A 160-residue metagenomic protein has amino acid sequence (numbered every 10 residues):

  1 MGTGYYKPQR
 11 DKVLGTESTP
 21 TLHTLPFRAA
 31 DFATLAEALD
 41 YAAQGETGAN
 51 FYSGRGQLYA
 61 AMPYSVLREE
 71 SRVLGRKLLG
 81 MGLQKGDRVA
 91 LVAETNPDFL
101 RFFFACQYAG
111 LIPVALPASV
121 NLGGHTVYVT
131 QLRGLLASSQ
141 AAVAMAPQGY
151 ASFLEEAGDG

Functional and structural regions predicted by a protein language model:
M1-P8: Intrinsically disordered, low-structural-confidence terminal and linker regions
D11, E17-P20, E37-P63: AMP-dependent adenylate-forming
A43, Q107, A137: Anion (oxyanion) recognition and catalysis
N50-F104, N121-Q131: Conserved AMP-binding/adenylate-forming core of the ANL superfamily
G110: Structured binding elements
S119-E156: Conserved ATP-dependent adenylate/AMP-binding module captured primarily in the ANL superfamily
